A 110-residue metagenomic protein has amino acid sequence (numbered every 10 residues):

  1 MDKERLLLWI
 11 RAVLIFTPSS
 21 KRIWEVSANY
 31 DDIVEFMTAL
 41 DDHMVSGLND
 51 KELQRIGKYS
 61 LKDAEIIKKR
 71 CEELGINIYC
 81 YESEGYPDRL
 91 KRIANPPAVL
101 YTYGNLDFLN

Functional and structural regions predicted by a protein language model:
M1-N110: Short, positively charged patches
